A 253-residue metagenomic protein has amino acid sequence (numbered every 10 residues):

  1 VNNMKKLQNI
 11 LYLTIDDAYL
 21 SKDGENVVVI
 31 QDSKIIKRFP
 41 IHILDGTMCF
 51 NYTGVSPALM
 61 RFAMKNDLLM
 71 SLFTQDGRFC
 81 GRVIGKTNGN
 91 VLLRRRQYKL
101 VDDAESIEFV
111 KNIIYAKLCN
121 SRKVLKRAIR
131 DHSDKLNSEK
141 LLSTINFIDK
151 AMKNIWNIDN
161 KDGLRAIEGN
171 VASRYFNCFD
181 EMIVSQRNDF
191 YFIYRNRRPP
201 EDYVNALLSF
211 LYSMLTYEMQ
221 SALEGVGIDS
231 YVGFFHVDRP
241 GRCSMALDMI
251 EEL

Functional and structural regions predicted by a protein language model:
N2-K22, D32, R38, N90-L253: Active-site helix-to-loop segments that bind/position phosphate- or nucleotide-bearing substrates and donors across
V28: NTP/phosphate- and nucleic-acid-binding module
S33-K34, G77: Detector for glycine-centered tight turns/loop "hinges" at secondary-structure junctions
I41-V55: Extracellular/luminal Protease-associated
N51-K123: A surface-exposed, charged beta-strand/loop segment in the N-terminal or early-internal portion of soluble proteins
